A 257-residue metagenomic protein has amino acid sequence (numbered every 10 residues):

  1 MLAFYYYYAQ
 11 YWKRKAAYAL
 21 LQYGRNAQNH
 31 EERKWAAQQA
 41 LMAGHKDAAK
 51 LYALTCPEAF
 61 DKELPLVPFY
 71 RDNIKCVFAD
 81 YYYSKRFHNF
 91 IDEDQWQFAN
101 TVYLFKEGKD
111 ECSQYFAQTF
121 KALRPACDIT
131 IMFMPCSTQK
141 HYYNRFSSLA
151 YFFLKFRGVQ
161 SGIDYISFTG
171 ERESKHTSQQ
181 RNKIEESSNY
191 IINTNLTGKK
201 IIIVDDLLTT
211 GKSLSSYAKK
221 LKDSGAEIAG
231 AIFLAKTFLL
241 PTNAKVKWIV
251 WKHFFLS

Functional and structural regions predicted by a protein language model:
L2-Y5, Y23, A40-A43: Alpha-helical solenoid scaffolds that mediate protein-protein interactions, centered on TPR/SEL1-like repeats but also
Y6-Y7, L20, A27: Residue at a conserved register position within TPR or TPR-like alpha-solenoid repeats
R14, Y18-L21, K34, K50: TPR/TPR-like alpha-solenoid signature
K34-D47, A53: TPR/TPR-like (Sel1-like) alpha-helical repeat modules
K50-D128, S167-N195, T237: Active-site-facing substrate-recognition patch
D128-S137: Short glycine-rich phosphate-binding loop at a beta-alpha junction
C136-N144: Glycine-rich phosphate-binding loops at beta-strand->alpha-helix junctions
D164-S257: PRPP/pyrophosphate-binding module of the type I phosphoribosyltransferase fold
